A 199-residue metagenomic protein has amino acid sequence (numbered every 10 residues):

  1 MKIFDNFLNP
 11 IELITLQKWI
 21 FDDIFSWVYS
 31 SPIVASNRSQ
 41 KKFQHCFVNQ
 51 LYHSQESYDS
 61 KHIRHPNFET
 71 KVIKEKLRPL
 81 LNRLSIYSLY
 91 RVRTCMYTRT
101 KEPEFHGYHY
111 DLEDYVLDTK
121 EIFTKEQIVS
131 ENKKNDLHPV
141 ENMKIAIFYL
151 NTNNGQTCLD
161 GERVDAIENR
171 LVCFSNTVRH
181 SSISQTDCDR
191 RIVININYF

Functional and structural regions predicted by a protein language model:
M1-Y87: Non-heme Fe(II)/2-oxoglutarate
N9, Y110-E113, S130-K134, R179 (+1 more regions): Beta-sandwich/jellyroll recognition modules and their flexible linkers
L13-I14, S36-R38, T100-H106, Q156 (+1 more regions): Short catalytic/ligand-binding loop motif for oxyanion handling, primarily in non-cytosolic enzymes, centered on
L16-I20, L77, L81, Y87-L89 (+3 more regions): Short, Φ-rich (hydrophobic/aromatic) sequence segments
N82-I86, M96, D136-P139: Short, conserved, surface-exposed binding loops centered on an aromatic residue
I86-E104, E121-I122: A short glycine-rich, His/Asp/Glu-containing loop-to-beta-strand
T94, H138-N142, N151-F199: Catalytic core of Fe(II)/2-oxoglutarate
P103-Y108, D114-V116, Q127-K134, P139-M143 (+1 more regions): A short beta-strand-loop-beta hairpin characteristic of the jelly-roll/cupin
